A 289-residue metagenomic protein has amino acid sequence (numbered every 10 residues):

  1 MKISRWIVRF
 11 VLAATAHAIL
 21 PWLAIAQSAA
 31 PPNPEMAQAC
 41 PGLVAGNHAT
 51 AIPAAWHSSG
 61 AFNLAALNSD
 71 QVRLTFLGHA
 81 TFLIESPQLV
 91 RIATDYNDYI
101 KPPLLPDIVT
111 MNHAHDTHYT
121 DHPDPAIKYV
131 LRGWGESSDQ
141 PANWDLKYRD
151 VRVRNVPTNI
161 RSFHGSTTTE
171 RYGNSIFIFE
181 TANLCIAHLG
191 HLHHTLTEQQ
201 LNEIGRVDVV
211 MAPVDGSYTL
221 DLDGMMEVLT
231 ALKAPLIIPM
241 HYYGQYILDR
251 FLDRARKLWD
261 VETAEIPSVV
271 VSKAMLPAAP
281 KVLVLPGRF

Functional and structural regions predicted by a protein language model:
M1-W6: N-terminal secretory signal peptides that target proteins for export/translocation
R9-A24: Bacterial N-terminal signal peptides
V11-A14, P31, A65-N68, I100 (+8 more regions): Residue-level signal for the start and early helices of compact helical domains
L23-R161, L184-L189, D208-A212, Q245-D249 (+2 more regions): Metallo-beta-lactamase
L105, L232-K233: Short, structured coil segments at secondary-structure junctions
I160-L232, Y243-R250: Active-site-proximal loop/helix segments of hydrolase catalytic cores
M240: A Lys-centered signature of the CheY-like receiver
